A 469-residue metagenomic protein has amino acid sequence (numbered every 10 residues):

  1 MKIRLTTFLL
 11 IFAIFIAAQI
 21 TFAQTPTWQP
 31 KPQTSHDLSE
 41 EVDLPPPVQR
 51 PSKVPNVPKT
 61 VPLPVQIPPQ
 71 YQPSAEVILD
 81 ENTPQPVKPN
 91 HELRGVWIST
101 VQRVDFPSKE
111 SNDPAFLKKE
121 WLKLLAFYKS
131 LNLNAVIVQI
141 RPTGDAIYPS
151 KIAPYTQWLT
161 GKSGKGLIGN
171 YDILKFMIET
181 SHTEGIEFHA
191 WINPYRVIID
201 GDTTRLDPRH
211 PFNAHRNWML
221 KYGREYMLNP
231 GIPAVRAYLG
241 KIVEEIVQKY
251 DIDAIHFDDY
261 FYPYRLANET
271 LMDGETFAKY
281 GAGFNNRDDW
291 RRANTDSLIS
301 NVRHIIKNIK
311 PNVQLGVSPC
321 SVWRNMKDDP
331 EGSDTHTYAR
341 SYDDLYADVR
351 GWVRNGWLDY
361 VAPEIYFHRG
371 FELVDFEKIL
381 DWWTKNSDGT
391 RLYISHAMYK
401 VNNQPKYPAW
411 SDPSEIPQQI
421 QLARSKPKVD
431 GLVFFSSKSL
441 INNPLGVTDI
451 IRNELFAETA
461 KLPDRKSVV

Functional and structural regions predicted by a protein language model:
L79-N82, N90-G95, L133-G144, I173-L220 (+3 more regions): Glycine-rich, aromatic-flanked loop segments that form ligand/cofactor-binding clefts across common enzyme folds
H91, S99-K119, E179, A190 (+2 more regions): Active-site-adjacent "subsite" loops/lids of carbohydrate-active enzymes
V104-A115, Y155-Y171, Y222-A237, A282-D296 (+3 more regions): The substrate-binding groove and active-site-proximal loops of carbohydrate-active enzymes, especially glycoside
E110-K129, V235-I246, Y338-N355, F376 (+1 more regions): Short, acidic/polar
L131-I168: Aromatic-lined carbohydrate-binding/catalytic grooves of carbohydrate-active enzymes
L133-N134, R141, N213-W357, Y366: Polysaccharide-binding and catalytic clefts of secreted carbohydrate-active enzymes
Y346-E372, W383, S387-P463: Substrate-binding cleft of secreted/luminal carbohydrate-active enzymes
V468: Conserved small/polar residues in nucleotide/adenosyl-binding loops
